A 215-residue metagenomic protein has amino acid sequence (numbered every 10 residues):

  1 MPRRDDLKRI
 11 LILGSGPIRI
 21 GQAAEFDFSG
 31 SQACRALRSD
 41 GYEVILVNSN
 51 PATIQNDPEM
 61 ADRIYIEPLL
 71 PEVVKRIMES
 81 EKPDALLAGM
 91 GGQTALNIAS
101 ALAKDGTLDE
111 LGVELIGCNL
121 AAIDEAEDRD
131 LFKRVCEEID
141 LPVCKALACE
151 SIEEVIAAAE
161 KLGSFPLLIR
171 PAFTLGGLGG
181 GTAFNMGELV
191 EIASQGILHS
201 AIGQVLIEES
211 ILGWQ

Functional and structural regions predicted by a protein language model:
M1-Q215: N-terminal beta-alpha lobe that positions the nucleotide/phosphoryl donor in ATP/NTP-coupled carboxylate activation
